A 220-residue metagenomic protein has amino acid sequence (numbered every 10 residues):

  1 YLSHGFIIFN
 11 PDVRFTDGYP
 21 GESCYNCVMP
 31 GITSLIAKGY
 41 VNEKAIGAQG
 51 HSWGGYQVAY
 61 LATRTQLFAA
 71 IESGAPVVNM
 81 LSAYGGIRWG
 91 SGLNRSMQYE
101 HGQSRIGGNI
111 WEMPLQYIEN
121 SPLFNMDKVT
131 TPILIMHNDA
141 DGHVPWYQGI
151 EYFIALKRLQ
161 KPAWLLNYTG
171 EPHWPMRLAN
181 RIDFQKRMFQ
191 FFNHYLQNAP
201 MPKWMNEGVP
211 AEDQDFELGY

Functional and structural regions predicted by a protein language model:
Y1-Y220: Active-site-proximal cap/loop segments of hydrolase catalytic domains
